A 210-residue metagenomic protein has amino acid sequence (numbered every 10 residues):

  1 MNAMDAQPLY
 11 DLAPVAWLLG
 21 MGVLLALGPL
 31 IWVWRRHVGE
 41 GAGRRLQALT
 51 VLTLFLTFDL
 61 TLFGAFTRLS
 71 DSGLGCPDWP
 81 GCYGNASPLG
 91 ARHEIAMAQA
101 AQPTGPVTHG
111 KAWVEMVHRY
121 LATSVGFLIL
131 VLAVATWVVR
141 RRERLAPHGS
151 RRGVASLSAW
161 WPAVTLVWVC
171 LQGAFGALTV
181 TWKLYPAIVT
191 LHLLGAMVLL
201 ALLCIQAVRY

Functional and structural regions predicted by a protein language model:
M1-A13: Short, strongly hydrophobic alpha-helical membrane anchors
N2-A3, L69-M116: Extracytosolic (periplasmic/ER-lumenal) interhelical loops and adjacent juxtamembrane/interface segments of multi-pass
A13-G20, W113-V131, I188-A201, I205: Membrane-interface loop-to-helix entry segments
V15-R35: Hydrophobic core of alpha-helical transmembrane segments in multi-pass integral membrane proteins
P29-E40, A133-R142, I205-Y210: Structural signal for the C-terminal ends of transmembrane alpha-helices and the immediately following loop
R45-T50, G153-L166: Membrane-interfacial loop-to-transmembrane alpha-helix junctions, especially the N-terminal start
L49-D71: N-terminal signal-anchor transmembrane alpha helix
L178-L191: Membrane-interface helix caps and helix-loop-helix hairpins in membrane proteins
